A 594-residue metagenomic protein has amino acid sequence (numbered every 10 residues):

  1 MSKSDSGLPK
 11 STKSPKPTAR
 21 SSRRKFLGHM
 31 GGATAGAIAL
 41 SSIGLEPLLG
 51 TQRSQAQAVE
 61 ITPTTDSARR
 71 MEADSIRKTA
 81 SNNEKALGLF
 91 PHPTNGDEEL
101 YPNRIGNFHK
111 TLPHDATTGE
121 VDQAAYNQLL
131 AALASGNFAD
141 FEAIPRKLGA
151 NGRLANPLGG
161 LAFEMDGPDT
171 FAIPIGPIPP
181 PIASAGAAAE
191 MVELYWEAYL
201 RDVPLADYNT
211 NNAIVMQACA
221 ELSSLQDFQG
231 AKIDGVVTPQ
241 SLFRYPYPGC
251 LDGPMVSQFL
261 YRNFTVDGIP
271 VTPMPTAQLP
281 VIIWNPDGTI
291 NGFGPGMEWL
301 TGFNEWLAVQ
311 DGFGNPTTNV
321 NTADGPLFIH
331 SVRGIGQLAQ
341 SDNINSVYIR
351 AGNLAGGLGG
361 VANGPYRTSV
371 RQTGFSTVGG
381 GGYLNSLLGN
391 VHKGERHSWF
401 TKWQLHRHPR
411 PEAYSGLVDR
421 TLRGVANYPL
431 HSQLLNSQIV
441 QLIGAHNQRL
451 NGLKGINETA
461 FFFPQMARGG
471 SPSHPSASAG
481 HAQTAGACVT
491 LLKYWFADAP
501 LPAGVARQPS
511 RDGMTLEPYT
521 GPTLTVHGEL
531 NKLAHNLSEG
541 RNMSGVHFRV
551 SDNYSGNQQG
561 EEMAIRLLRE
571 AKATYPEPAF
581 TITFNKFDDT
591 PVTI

Functional and structural regions predicted by a protein language model:
M1-S22, L48-L49: N-terminal secretory signal peptides
S4, A33, A485: Alpha-helical and His/Cys-centered functional microenvironments
K10, P17, A35-A37, S54-A56: N-terminal cationic amphipathic segment used for targeting or macromolecule association
S14, K25-L48: N-terminal export signals
A19-R20, S41-M71: C-terminal segment of N-terminal export signals and the immediately downstream linker at the start of the mature
R20, L40-S42, P47, W399 (+1 more regions): Short alpha-helical interface patches
R24-K25, A482: Hydrophobic alpha-helical segments, especially transmembrane helices and their immediate juxtamembrane helical caps
A58-I594: Hydrophobic alpha-helical bundle signature of multipass membrane enzymes
